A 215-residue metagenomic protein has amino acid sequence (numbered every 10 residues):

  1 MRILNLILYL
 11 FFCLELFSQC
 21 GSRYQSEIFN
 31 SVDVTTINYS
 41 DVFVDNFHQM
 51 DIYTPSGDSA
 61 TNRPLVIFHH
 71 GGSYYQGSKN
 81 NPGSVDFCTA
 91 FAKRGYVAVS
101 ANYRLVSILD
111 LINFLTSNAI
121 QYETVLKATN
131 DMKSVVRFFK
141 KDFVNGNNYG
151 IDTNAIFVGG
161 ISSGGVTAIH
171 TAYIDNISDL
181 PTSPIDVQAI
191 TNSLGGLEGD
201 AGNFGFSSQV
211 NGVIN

Functional and structural regions predicted by a protein language model:
M1-Q25: Bacterial Sec-dependent N-terminal signal peptides
Q19-T61: N-terminal cap/lid segment of alpha/beta-hydrolase-fold proteins
I37, D51, L65-H69, V97-N102 (+3 more regions): Structural recognition of the beta-strand scaffold that forms the well-ordered cores of secreted hydrolase catalytic
F43, N80-S84, N118-T129, I161 (+1 more regions): Solvent-exposed, acidic/flexible segments
D58-R63, H69-L111: Short substrate-entry loop that stabilizes the transition state in hydrolases
P64, D86, A90-K93, K127-S134 (+3 more regions): Extracytoplasmic/secreted proteins, especially bacterial periplasmic and envelope-associated proteins
F87, V99, Y103-D142, N147-D152: Catalytic nucleophile-loop/oxyanion-hole region of alpha/beta-hydrolase and closely related hydrolase-like folds
S134-N215: Primarily recognizes the serine-hydrolase "nucleophile elbow" in alpha/beta-hydrolase and SGNH/GDSL folds
